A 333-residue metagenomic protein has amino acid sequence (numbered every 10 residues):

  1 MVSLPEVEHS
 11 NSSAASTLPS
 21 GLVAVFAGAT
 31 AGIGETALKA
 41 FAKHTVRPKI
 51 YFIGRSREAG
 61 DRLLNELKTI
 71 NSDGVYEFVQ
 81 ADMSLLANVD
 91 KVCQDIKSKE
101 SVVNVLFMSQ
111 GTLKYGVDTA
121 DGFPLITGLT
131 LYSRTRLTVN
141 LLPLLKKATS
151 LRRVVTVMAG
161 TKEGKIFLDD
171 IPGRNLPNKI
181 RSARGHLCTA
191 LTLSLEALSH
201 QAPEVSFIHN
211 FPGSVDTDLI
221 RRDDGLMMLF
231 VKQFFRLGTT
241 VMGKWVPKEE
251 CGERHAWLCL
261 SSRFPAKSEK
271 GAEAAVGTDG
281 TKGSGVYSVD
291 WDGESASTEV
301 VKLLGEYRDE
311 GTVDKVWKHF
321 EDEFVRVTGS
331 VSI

Functional and structural regions predicted by a protein language model:
M1-V79, D95, D169-I171, N175-I333: NAD(P)H-dependent oxidoreductase Rossmann-fold/reductase module
A27, E100-G111, V155-M158, I208-H209: Rossmann-fold scaffold of SDR-type NAD(P)-dependent oxidoreductases
N71-E77, Q94-Q110, K114-T119: A glycine-rich helix->loop->beta "capping" turn within Rossmann-like NAD(P)(H)-dependent oxidoreductase domains
Q80-K91: The beta1-alpha1 cofactor-binding region of Rossmann-like NAD(H)/NADP(H)-dependent oxidoreductases
V102-V103, L145-F167, P203-V205: Active-site loop of short-chain dehydrogenase/reductase
L113-L131, N175-L176: Short alpha-helical oligomerization interface
I126-L141, V155, I180-L187: Short alpha-helix in the Rossmann-fold core of NAD(P)-dependent oxidoreductases
L131-S150, E196-H200: Amphipathic alpha-helical dimer-interface segment in Rossmann-like NAD(P)H-dependent oxidoreductases
